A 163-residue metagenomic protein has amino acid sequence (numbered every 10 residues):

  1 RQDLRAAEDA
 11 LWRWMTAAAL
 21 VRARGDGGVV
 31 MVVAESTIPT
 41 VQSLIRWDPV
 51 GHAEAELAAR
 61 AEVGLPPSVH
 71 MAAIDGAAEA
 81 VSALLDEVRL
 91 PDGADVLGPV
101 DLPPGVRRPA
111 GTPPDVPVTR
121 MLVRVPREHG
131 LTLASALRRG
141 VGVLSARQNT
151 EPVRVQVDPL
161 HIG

Functional and structural regions predicted by a protein language model:
R1-D9, T16-G163: Accessory helical-bundle/CTD segments and flexible terminal tails appended to RecA-like ATPase motors
